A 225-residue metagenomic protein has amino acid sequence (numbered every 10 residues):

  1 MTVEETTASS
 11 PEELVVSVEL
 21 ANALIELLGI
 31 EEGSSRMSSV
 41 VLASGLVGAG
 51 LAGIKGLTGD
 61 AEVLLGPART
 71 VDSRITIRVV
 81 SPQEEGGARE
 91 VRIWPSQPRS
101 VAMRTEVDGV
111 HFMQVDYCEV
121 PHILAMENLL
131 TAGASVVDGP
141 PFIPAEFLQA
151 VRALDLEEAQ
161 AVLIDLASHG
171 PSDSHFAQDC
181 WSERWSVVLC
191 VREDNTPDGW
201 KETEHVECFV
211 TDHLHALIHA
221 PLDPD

Functional and structural regions predicted by a protein language model:
T2-P11, N22-L28, R36-S39, L57-D225: Non-catalytic recognition/regulatory regions in large multidomain proteins
V18-E19: N-terminal glutamine amidotransferase
S38-A52: Basic amphipathic alpha-helical segments that dock to polyanions
